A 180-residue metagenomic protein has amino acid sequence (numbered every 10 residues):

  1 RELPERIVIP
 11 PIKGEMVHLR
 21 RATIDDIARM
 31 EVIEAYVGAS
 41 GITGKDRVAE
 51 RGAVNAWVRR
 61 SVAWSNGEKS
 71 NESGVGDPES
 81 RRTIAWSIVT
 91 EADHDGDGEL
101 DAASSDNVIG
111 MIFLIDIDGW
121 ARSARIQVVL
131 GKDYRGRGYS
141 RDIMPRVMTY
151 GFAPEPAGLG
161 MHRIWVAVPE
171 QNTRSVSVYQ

Functional and structural regions predicted by a protein language model:
R1-D133: GNAT-family acyltransferases
I24, R51, R141, E170-T173: Alpha-helix N-capping/helix-start residues
R29, R125, V129, D142 (+2 more regions): Amphipathic alpha-helical recognition patches that constitute DNA-binding helices
S123, P154-A167: Conserved GNAT acetyl-CoA-binding A-motif
G131-R135, Y150, H162-V176: Conserved beta-strand-loop-alpha-helix junction that forms the acyl-donor binding cleft
Y134, G138-V147: Conserved acetyl-CoA pyrophosphate-binding loop and the N-cap/start of the following alpha-helix in GNAT-like
Y179-Q180: Conserved active-site tyrosine of GNAT-family acetyltransferases
